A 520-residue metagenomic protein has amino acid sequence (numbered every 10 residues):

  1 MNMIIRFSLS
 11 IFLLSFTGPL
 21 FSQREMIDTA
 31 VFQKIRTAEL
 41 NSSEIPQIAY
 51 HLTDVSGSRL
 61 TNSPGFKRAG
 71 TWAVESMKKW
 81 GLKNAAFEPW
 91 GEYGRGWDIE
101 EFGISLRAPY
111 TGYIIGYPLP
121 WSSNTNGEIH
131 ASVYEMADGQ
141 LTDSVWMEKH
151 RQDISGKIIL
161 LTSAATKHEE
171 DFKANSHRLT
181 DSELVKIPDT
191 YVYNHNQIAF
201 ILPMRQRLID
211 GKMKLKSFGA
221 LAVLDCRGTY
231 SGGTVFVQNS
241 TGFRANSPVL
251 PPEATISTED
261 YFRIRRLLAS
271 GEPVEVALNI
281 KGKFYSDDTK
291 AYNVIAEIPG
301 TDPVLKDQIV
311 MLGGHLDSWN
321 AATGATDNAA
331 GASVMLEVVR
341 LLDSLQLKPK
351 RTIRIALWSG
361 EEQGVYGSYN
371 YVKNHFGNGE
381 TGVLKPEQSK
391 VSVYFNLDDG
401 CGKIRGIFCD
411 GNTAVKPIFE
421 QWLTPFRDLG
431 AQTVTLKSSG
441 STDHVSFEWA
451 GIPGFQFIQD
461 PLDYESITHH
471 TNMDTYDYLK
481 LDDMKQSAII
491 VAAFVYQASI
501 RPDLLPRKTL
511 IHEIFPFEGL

Functional and structural regions predicted by a protein language model:
R24, Y50, D54-T190: Noncatalytic luminal/extracellular "stalk/propeptide" segments of secretory-pathway proteins
I27-S63, F236-F243, D317, V393-D399 (+1 more regions): N-terminal capping segment at the start of a domain
A30-V31, S122-W146, R151, T241-A325 (+2 more regions): Soluble metallo-hydrolase cores and metallopeptidase-like ectodomains found primarily in the secretory/periplasmic
F32-L40, D54-P64, P120, N124 (+11 more regions): Second-shell loop/turn segments in exported
Q47, P188, L341-Y366, S389 (+1 more regions): Short helix-loop-beta-strand segments that form the rim/entrance of peptidase-like active sites
T111, A131, G156, T166-H168 (+1 more regions): Metal-dependent peptidase/peptidase-like ectodomains
A245-P248, P252-I256, R263, R340 (+2 more regions): His/Asp/Glu-rich mid-to-C-terminal helical/loop segments that flank catalytic regions of hydrolases
